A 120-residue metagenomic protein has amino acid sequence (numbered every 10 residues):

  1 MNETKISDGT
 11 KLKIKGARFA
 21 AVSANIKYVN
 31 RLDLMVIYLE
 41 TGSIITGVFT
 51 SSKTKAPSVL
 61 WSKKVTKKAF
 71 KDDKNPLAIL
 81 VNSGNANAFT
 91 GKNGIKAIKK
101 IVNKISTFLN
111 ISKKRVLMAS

Functional and structural regions predicted by a protein language model:
M1-T54: N-terminal amphipathic/basic leader segments beginning at the initiator methionine
M35, S58, K100, K104: Alpha-helical scaffold segments in soluble metabolic enzymes
I37-Y38, L80-N82, A119-S120: Short beta-strand segments
E40-T41, V65, N85: A broadly conserved detector of short glycine/acidic/proline-rich loop/turn motifs that flank catalytic sites and bind
I44-D72: Glycine-rich oxoanion-binding loops at beta->alpha junctions
K74-L77: Cofactor-binding beta-sheet edge motifs in enzyme active sites
L80-N110: Alpha-helical support elements that line or immediately flank enzyme active sites and cofactor-binding pockets
S112-R115: Short acidic capping loops at alpha-helix termini that bridge into adjacent secondary structure
